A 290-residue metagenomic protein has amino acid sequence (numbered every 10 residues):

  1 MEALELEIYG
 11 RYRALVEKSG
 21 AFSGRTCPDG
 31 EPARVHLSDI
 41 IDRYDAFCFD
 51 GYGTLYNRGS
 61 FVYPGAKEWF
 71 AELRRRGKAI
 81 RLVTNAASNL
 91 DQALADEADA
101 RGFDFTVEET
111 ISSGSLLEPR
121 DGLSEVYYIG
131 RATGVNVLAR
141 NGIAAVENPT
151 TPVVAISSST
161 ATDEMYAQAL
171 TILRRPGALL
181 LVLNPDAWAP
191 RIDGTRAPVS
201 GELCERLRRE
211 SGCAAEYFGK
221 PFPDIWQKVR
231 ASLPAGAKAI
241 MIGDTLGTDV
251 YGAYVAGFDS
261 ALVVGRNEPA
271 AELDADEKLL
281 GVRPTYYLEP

Functional and structural regions predicted by a protein language model:
M1-S60, P64-K78, A87-I111, E118-P290: Asp-based, Mg2+/Mn2+-dependent phosphohydrolase catalytic module
